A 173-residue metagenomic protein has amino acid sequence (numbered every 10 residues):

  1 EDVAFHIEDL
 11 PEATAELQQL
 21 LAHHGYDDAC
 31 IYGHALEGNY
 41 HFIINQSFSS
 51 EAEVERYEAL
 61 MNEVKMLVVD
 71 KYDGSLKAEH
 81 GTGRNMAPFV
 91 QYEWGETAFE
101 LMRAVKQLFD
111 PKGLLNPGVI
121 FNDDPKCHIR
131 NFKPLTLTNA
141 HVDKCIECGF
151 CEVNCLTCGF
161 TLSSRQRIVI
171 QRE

Functional and structural regions predicted by a protein language model:
E1-A59, L67, Y72-S75, G83-N85: C-terminal substrate-recognition/cap domain of FAD-linked oxidoreductases
Y32-I43, K77-V90, P117-N131, C158: A glycine-rich phosphate-binding loop feature that marks nucleotide/adenosyl-phosphate handling sites
E37, N62-V68, D73-E79, F160-E173: Flexible glycine/proline-rich, aromatic-decorated loop/lid segments
D73-E79, M102, G113-P117, V153-L156 (+1 more regions): Acidic/polar loop patches that form or flank catalytic/metal-binding clefts of enzymes that bind anionic ligands
A78-N85, V142-F160: Local cysteine-cluster metal-coordination motifs and their immediate loop/turn environment, predominantly Fe-S cluster
P88-L137: Activity-critical C-terminal alpha-helical subdomain
E100, F121-V142, E152, C158-E173: Ferredoxin-type iron-sulfur electron-transfer modules in oxidoreductases and energy-metabolism complexes
